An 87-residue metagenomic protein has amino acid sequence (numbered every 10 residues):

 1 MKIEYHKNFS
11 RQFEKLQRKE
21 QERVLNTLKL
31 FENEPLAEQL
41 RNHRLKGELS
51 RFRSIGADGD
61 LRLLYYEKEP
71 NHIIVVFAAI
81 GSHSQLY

Functional and structural regions predicted by a protein language model:
M1-L28: Arg/Lys-rich, positively charged N-terminal/basic patches that mediate binding to nucleic acids
K7, G56-R62, Y66-Y87: Enriched for short, Lys/Arg-rich terminal
Q12, T27, S54, V76-A79: Residue-level recognition of specific faces of alpha-helices
L25-K29, N33-E34, P70-N71: A short beta-strand-loop micro-motif that forms or neighbors metal/cofactor- and ligand-binding patches at active-site
T27, R41, R51, G59-L61 (+1 more regions): A generic structural signal for short beta-strands and their flanking turns/coil linkers
L30-I55: A short, surface-exposed loop/turn module that caps and links secondary-structure elements
